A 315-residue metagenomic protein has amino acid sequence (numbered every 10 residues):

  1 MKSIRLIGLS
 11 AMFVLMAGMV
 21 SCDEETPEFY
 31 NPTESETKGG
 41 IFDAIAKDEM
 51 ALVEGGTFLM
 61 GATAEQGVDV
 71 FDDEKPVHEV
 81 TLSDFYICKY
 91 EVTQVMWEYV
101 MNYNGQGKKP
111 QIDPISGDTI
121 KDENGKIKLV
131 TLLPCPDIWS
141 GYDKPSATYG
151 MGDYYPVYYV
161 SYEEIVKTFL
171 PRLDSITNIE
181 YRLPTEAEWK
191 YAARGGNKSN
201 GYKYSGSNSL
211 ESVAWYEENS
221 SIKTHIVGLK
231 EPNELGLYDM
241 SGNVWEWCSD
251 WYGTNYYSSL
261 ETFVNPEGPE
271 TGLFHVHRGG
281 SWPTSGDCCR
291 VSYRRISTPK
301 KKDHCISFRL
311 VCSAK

Functional and structural regions predicted by a protein language model:
M1-V20: Sec-dependent bacterial lipoprotein signal peptides
A17-E49: Bacterial Sec-dependent N-terminal signal peptides
G18, K121, Y238-S241: Hydrophobic alpha-helical segments, especially N-terminal targeting/anchoring helices
D48, I179-E180, P232-L235: Short loop/turn microsegments at loop-to-beta-strand junctions
M60-D69, T81-G206, D250-Y257, C312-K315: Active-site microenvironments of metalloenzymes and redox enzymes
Q66-V80, N197-K198, S220-K223, M240-K315: Surface-exposed recognition segments
S212-L237, P269: A short, contiguous structural element within a folded domain that forms the immediate neighborhood of a functional site
